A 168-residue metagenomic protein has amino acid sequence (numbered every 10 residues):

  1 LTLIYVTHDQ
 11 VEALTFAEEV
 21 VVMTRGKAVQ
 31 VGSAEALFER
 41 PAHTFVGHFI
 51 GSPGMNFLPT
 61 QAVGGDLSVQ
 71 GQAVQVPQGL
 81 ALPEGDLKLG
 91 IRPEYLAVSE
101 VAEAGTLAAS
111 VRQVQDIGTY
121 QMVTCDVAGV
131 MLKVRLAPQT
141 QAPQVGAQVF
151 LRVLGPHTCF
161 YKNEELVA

Functional and structural regions predicted by a protein language model:
L1-V6: Conserved H-loop
D9-T15, E35-A36: Conserved H-loop
L14-A17, F49: Hydrophobic Walker B segment
E19, V31-G32, R40: Short, glycine/charged-rich "phosphate-handling" switch motifs in NTP-dependent and phosphotransfer domains
V22-M23, I91: Catalytic metal- and UDP-sugar-binding loop of GT-A-like glycosyltransferases, i.e., residues flanking the conserved
R25-K27: Conserved ABC ATPase "signature" C-loop
E35-E39, G47: Short acidic-hydrophobic catalytic motif
P53-F57, G65-A168: Non-catalytic connector elements of ABC transporters
